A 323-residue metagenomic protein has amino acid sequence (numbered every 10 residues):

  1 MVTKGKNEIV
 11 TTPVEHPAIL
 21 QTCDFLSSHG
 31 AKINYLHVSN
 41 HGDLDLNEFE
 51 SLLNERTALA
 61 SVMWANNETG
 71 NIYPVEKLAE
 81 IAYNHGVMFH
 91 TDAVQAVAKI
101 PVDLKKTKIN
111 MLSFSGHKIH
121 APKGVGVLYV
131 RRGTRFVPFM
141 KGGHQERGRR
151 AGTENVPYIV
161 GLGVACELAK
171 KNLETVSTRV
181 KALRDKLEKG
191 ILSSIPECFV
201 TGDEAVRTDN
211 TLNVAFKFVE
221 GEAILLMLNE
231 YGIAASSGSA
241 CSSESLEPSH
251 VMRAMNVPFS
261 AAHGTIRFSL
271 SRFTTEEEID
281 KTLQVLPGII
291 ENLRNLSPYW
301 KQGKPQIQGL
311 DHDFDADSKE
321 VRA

Functional and structural regions predicted by a protein language model:
M1-A323: Pyridoxal 5′-phosphate
